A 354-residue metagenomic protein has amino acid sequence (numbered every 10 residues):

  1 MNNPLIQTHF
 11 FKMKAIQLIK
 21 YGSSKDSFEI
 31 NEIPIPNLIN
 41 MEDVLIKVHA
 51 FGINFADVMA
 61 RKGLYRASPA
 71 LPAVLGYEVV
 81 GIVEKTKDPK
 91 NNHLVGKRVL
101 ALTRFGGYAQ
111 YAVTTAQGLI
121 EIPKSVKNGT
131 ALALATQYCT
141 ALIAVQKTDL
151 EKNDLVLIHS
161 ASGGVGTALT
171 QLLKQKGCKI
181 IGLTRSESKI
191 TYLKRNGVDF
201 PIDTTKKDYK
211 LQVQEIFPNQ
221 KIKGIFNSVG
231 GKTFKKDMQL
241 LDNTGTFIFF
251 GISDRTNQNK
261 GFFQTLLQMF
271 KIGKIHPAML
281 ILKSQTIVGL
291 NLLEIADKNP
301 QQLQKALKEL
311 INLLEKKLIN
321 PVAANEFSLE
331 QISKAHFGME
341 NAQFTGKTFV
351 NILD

Functional and structural regions predicted by a protein language model:
K14, E29, K47, V80-I82 (+1 more regions): Residues located in well-ordered beta-strands
P34-G52, L64-G106: Glycine-rich beta-strand-centered segment in the early N-terminal region that forms part of a ligand/cofactor-binding
M59, R98-S160: NAD(P)H dinucleotide-binding glycine-rich loop of Rossmann-like/cofactor-binding domains, especially the beta1-alpha1
L94, L134-K207, Q212: Mid-domain Rossmann-like dinucleotide-binding core that forms the NAD(H)/NADP(H) cofactor-binding site
L100, L157, I225-F226, I248: N-terminal Rossmann-like NAD(P) cofactor-binding module of classical short-chain dehydrogenase/reductase
G107-A109, R185-Y192, I272-I275: Short, glycine/polar-rich helix-capping loops at beta-to-alpha or helix-loop-helix junctions that flank or form
K232-K316, L353-D354: Glycine-rich phosphate-binding loop and adjacent beta-alpha segment of Rossmann(oid) nucleotide-cofactor-binding
D297-D354: C-terminal hydrophobic helical "lid"/dimerization subdomain of Rossmann-like NAD(P)H-dependent oxidoreductases
